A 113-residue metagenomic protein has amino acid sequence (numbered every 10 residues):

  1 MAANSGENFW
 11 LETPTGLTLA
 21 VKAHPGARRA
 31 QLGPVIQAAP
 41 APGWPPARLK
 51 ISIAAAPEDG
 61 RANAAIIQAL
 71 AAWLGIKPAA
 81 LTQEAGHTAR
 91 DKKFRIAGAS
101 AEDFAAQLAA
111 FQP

Functional and structural regions predicted by a protein language model:
M1-D59, N63-Q68, T82-T88, K92-P113: Contiguous, often N-terminal, cationic amphipathic patches that form binding interfaces
A71: The alpha-helix within a helix-turn-helix
P78-A80: Short acidic capping loops at alpha-helix termini that bridge into adjacent secondary structure
